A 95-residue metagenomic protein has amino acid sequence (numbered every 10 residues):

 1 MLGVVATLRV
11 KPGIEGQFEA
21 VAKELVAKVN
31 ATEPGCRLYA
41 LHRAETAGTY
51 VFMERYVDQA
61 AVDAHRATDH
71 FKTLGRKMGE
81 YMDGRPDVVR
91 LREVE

Functional and structural regions predicted by a protein language model:
L2, A40-G48, L74-E95: Glycine-rich beta-strand-turn "strand-cap" elements at beta-sheet edges
G3-L8: Active-site-flanking beta-strand signature of metal-NTP-handling nucleotidyl enzymes and homologous cyclase-like
V10-Q17: Short, surface-exposed ligand-recognition loops at beta-strand->loop->(often short) alpha-helix junctions that present
G13, A47, D69, T73: Short alpha-helical
E19-V21: A short, well-structured alpha-helix characteristic of acyl/acetyltransferase catalytic modules
E24, K28-C36, R55-V89: An amphipathic, aromatic/His-enriched active-site/gating alpha helix that lines ligand/cofactor pockets
T46-T49, D58-A60: Short, charged/polar surface micro-motifs in flexible loops or helix N-caps
